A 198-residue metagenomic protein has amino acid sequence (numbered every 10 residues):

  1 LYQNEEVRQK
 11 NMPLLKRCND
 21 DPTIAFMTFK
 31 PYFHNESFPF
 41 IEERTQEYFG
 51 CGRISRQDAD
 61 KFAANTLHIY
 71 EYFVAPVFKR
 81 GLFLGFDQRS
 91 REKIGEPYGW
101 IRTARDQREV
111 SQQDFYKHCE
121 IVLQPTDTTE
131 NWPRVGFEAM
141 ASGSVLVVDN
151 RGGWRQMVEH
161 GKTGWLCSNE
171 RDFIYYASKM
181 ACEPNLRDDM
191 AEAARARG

Functional and structural regions predicted by a protein language model:
E5-V110: Conserved catalytic-core segment of nucleotide-activated headgroup transferases in glycan assembly
Q113, G136-A141, R155-Q156, K162: Short alpha-helical segment that forms part of, or immediately flanks, the ligand-binding pocket in carbohydrate-active
D114-C119: Short alpha-helical donor nucleotide-sugar binding micro-motif in glycosyltransferases
E120, G143: A short alpha->beta transition loop at the rim of the catalytic pocket in nucleotide-sugar-dependent
T129-P133, M140, N150: Short glycine/acidic-rich beta->alpha loop that forms part of the nucleotide-sugar donor binding site in diverse
V145-V148: Short hydrophobic beta-strand element within catalytic cores of glycosyltransferases and related nucleotide-activated
H160-R171, K179-P184: Conserved acidic donor-binding segment of nucleotide-sugar-dependent glycosyltransferases
L186-G198: A short, well-ordered alpha-helix in the C-terminal region of glycosyltransferases
